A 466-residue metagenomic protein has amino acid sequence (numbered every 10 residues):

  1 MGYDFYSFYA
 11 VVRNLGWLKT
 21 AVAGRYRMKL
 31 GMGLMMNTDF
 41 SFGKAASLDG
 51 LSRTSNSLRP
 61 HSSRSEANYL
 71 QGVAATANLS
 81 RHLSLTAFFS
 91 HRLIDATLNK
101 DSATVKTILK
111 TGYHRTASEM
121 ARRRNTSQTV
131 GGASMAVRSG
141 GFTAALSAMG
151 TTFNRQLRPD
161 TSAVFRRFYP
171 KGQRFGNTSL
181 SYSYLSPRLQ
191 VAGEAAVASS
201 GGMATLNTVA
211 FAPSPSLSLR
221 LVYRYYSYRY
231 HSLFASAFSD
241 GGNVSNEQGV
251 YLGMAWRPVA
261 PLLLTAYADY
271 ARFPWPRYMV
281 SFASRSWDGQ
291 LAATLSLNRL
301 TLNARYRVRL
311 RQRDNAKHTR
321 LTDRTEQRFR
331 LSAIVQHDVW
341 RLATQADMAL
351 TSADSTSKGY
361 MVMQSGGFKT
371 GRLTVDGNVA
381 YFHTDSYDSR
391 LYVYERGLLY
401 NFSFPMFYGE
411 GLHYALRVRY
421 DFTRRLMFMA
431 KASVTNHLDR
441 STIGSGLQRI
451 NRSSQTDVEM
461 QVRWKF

Functional and structural regions predicted by a protein language model:
Y3-F5, Y9, N68-L70, F89 (+2 more regions): Exposed, low-structure sequence patches enriched in small/polar residues
Y3-N56, S62-D95, S216-H231, T374-Y387: Outer membrane beta-barrel
M32, M36-R64, L93-A121, R167 (+3 more regions): A subset of solvent-exposed loop/turn segments in beta-rich extracellular surface proteins, enriched in glycine
A67-H114, R124-T126, V130-A136: Aromatic- and glycine-enriched pocket-lining scaffold segments that form the walls of small-molecule binding clefts
